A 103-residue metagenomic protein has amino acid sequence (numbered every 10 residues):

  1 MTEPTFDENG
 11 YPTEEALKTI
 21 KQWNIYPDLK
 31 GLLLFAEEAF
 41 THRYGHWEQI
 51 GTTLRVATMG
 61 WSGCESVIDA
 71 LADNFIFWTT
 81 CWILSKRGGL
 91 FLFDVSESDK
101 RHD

Functional and structural regions predicted by a protein language model:
M1-F6, H102-D103: Glycine- and charge-rich intrinsically disordered segments
P4, N9-T53: An N-terminal amphipathic alpha-helical segment
E8, R43, T58, K86-R87: Intrinsically disordered, low-complexity segments enriched in small/polar residues
F40-D73: Amphipathic, interaction-prone secondary-structure segments
W61-D103: Short, compact, well-ordered microdomains
